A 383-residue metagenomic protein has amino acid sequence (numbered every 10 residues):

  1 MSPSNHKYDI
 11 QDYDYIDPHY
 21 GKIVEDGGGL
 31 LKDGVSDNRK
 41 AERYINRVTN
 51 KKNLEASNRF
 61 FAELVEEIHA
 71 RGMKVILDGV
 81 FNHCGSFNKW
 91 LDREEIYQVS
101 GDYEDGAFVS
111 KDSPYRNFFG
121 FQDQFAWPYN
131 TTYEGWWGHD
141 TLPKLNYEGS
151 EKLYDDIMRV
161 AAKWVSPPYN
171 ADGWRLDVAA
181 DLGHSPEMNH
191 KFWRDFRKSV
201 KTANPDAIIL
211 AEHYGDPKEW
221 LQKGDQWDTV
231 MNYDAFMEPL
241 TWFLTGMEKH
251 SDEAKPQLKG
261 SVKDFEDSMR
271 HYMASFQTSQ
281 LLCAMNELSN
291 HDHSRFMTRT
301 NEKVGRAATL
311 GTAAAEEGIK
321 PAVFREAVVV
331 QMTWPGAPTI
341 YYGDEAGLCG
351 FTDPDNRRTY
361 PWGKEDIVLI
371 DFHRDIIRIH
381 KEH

Functional and structural regions predicted by a protein language model:
M1, I76-V80, R175-A179, L210-E212 (+1 more regions): A cross-family glycoside hydrolase active-site/sugar-binding cleft signature
M1-P168, F196, T202, E219 (+1 more regions): Substrate-binding/active-site clefts of carbohydrate-active enzymes
Y13, I68, D78, W164 (+6 more regions): Conserved, mostly hydrophobic/aromatic
S57-L64, L153-W164, V178, F192 (+6 more regions): Alpha-helical packing segments of well-folded alpha/beta enzyme cores
F87, W193, R197-K198, D206-R358 (+1 more regions): Conserved alpha/beta catalytic core and glycan-binding cleft of carbohydrate-active enzymes
L142, V160-P167, A171-V200, D216-E238: Conserved N-terminal glycine/acidic-rich loop preference
G183-H184, A313-I319, Y360-I367: Short, contiguous acidic/charged loop-to-helix segments that flank catalytic cores in large enzymes
P361-H383: Aromatic- and carboxylate-lined catalytic core of secreted/periplasmic carbohydrate-active enzymes
